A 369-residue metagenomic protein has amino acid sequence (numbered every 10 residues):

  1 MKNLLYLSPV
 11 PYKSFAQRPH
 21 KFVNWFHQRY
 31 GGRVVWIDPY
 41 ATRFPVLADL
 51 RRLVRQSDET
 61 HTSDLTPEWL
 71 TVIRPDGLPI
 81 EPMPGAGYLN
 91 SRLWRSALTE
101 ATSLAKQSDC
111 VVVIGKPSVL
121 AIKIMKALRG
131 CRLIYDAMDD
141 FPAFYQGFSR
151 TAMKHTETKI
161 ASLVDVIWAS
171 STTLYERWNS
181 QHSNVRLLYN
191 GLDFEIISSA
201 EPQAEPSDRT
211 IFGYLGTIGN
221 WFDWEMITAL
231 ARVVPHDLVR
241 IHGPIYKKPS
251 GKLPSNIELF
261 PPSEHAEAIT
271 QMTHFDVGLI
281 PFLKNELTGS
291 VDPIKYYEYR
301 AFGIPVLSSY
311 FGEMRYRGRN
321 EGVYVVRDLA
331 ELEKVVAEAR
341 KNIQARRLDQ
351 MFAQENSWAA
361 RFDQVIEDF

Functional and structural regions predicted by a protein language model:
M1-S57, A231-V234, L238: N-terminal subdomain of nucleotide-sugar transferases
K13, F222, A266, T270-Q271 (+2 more regions): Nucleotide-sugar-dependent
L89, D193-H274, Y296, V325-D328: Conserved catalytic-core segment of nucleotide-activated headgroup transferases in glycan assembly
A97-T102, Q107-D109, Y135, R150-I167: Membrane-proximal helix-turn-helix segments that form the acceptor-binding/catalytic region of lipid-linked
L163-V185, R315-Y316: A short, active-site helix/loop in glycosyltransferases that binds the activated sugar's phosphate group
T173, L188-I197: Carbohydrate-associated surface elements
N320-A330, A337-I343: Conserved acidic donor-binding segment of nucleotide-sugar-dependent glycosyltransferases
K341-F369: A charged, aromatic-enriched C-terminal amphipathic alpha-helix characteristic of glycosyltransferases across folds
